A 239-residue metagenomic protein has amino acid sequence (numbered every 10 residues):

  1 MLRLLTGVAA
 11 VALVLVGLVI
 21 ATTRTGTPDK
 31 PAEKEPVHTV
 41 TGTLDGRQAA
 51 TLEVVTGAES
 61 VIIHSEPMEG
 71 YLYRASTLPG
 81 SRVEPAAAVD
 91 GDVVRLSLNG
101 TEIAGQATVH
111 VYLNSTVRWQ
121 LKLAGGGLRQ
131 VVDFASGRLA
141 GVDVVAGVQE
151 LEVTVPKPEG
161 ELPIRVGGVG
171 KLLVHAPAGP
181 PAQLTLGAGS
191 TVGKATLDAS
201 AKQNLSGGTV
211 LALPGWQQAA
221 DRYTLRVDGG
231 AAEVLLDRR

Functional and structural regions predicted by a protein language model:
R3-T23: Hydrophobic membrane-insertion alpha-helices, especially the h-region of bacterial N-terminal signal peptides
L4, V14, T39, T43 (+6 more regions): Generic detector of intrinsically disordered, low-complexity, polar/charged segments
V11, I20, I62-I63, I103 (+1 more regions): Weak global preference for isoleucine
T22-R95, H110-T116, Q120-K122, R129-G141 (+4 more regions): Short linear S-[DN]-x-LW-Φ motif typified by the pepsin-like aspartic protease active-site region
L78, G100, G105, D143 (+1 more regions): Short, surface-exposed interaction patches in beta-rich subdomains that mediate adhesion/assembly near membranes
G127-R129, V148-E150: Short, flexible active-site-adjacent loop segments at beta-strand->alpha-helix junctions, enriched in small/polar
